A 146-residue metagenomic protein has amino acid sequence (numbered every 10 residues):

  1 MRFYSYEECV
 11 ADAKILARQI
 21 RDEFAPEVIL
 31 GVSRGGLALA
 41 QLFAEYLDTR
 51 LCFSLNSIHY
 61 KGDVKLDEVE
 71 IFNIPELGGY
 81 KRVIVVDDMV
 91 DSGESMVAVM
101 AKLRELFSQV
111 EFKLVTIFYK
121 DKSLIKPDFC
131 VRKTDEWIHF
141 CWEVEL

Functional and structural regions predicted by a protein language model:
M1-L146: PRPP-associated nucleotide enzymes
